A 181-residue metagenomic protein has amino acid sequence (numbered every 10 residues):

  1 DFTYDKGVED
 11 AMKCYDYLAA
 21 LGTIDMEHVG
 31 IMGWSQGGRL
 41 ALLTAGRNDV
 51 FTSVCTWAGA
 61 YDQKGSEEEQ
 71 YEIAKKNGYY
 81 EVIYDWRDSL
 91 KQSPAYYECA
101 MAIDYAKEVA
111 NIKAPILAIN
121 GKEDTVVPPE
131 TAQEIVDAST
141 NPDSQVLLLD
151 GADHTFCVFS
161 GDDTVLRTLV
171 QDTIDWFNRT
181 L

Functional and structural regions predicted by a protein language model:
F2-G22: Alpha/beta-hydrolase active-site loop
T23-G33: Alpha/beta-hydrolase fold nucleophile elbow
G33-L43: Glycine-rich nucleophile elbow surrounding the catalytic serine of serine-hydrolase chemistry
T44-P94: Hydrolase active-site cap/lid region
I112, A118-N120, D124: Short beta-strand/loop motif that positions the catalytic acidic residue of the alpha/beta-hydrolase fold
A114, P128-D137: Short alpha-helix in the alpha/beta-hydrolase fold that links the catalytic acid
D137-T155: Catalytic histidine neighborhood in serine/cysteine hydrolases with alpha/beta-hydrolase-type architecture
A152-L166: Catalytic histidine-centered segment of alpha/beta-hydrolase-like enzymes
